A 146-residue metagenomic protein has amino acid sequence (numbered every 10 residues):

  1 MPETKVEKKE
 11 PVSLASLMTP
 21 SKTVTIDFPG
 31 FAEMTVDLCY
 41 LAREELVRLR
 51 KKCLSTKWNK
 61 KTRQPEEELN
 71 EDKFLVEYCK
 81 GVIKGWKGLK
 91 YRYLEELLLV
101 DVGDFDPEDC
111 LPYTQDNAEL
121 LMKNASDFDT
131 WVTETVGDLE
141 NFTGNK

Functional and structural regions predicted by a protein language model:
M1-P20: Short, intrinsically disordered N-terminal pre-domain segments
P2-E3, F28, A32-K146: Short, surface-exposed, charged amphipathic helix/loop patches that serve as local interaction elements
K22-I26: Generic detection of short hydrophobic beta-strand segments and adjacent strand-loop junctions
